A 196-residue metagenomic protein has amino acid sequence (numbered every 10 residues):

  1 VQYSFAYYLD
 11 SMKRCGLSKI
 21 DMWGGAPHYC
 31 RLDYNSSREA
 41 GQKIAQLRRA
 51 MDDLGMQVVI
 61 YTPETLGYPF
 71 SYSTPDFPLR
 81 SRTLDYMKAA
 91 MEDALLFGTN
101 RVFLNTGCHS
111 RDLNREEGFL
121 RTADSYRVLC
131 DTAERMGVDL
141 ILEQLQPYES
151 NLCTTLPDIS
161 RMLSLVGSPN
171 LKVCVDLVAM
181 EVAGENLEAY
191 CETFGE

Functional and structural regions predicted by a protein language model:
V1, I20-M22, M56-P63, V102-L104 (+3 more regions): Hydrophobic faces of well-ordered beta-strands that scaffold small-molecule active sites in alpha/beta enzyme cores
Q2-F5, L9, Y29-R38, S73-T74 (+4 more regions): Gly/Pro-rich active-site loop or hairpin
L9-G16, S37-T62, A89-G98, R127-R135 (+2 more regions): Acidic (Asp/Glu)-rich catalytic clusters
D21-D52, T106-N114: Glycine-rich, proline-tolerant flexible connector loops at the mouths of alpha/beta enzymes
G24, Q146, L177-A179: Short, glycine/acidic-enriched loop or turn micro-motifs at the edges of active sites
D53, F70-K172, V182: Active-site acidic/histidine proton-transfer and metal-coordination neighborhood in alpha/beta enzyme cores
T65-P69: Aromatic-lined carbohydrate-binding surfaces of glycoside hydrolases
